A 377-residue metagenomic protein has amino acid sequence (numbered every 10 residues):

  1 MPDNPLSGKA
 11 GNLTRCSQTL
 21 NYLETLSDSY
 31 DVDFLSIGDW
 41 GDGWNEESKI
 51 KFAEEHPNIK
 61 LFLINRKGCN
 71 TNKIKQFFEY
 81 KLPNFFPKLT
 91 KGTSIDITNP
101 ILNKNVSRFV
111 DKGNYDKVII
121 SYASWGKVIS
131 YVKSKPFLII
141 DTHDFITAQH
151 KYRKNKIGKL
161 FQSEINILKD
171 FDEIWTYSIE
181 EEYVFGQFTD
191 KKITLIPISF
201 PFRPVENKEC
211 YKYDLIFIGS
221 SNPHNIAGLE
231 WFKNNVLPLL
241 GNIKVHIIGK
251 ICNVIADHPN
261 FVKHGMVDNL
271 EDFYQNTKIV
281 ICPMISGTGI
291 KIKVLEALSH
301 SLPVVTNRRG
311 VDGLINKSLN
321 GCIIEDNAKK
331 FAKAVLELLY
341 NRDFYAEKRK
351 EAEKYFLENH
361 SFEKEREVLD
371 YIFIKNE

Functional and structural regions predicted by a protein language model:
M1-L63, G113, V236: N-terminal subdomain of nucleotide-sugar transferases
R15, L195-E271, Q275: Conserved catalytic-core segment of nucleotide-activated headgroup transferases in glycan assembly
P100-F109, I140, I146-T147, N155-I174: Membrane-proximal helix-turn-helix segments that form the acceptor-binding/catalytic region of lipid-linked
I139, T147, I165, K169-V205: Donor nucleotide-sugar binding/catalytic pocket of nucleotide-sugar-dependent glycosyltransferases
Q275-G289, H300-P303: Acidic donor-binding loop of glycosyltransferase active sites
K293-E296, P303-N307: Short hydrophobic beta-strand element within catalytic cores of glycosyltransferases and related nucleotide-activated
G321-K329, E337-D343: Conserved acidic donor-binding segment of nucleotide-sugar-dependent glycosyltransferases
Y340-F373: A charged, aromatic-enriched C-terminal amphipathic alpha-helix characteristic of glycosyltransferases across folds
